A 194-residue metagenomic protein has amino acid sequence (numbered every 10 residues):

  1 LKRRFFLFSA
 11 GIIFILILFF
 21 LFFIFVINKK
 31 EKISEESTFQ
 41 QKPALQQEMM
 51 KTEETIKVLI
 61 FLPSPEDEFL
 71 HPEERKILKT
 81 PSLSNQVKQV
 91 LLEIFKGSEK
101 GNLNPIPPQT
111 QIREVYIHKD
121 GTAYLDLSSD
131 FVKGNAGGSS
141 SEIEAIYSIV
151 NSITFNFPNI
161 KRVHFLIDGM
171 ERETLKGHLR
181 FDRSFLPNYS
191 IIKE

Functional and structural regions predicted by a protein language model:
L1-E194: Bimodal "functional hotspot" detector
